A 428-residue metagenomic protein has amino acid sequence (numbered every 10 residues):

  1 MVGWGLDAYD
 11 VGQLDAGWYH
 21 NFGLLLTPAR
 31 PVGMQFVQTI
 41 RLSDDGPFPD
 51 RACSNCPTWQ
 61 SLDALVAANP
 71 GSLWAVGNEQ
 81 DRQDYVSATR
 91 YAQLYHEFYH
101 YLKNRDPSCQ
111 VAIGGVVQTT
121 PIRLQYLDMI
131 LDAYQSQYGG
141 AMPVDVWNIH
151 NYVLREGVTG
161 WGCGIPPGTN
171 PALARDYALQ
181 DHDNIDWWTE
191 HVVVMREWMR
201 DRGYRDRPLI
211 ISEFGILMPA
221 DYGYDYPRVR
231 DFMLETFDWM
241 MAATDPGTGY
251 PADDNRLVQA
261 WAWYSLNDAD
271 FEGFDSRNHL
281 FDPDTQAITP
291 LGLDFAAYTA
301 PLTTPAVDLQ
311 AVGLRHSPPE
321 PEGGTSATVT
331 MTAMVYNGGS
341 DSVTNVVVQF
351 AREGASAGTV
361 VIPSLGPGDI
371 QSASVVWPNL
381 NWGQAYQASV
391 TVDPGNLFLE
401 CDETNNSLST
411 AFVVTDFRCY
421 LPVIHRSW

Functional and structural regions predicted by a protein language model:
V2-V66, F98: N-terminal carbohydrate-binding/catalytic regions of secreted carbohydrate-active enzymes
G12, G46-E197, D201-D206, F214-D238 (+1 more regions): Active-site cleft segment of glycoside hydrolase catalytic domains centered on the general acid/base Glu
G12-L14, V32, N69, M142 (+2 more regions): Structured loop/turn residues at beta-strand edges in well-structured enzyme cores
Y19-N21, F36-I40, W74, V111-I113 (+3 more regions): Hydrophobic faces of well-ordered beta-strands that scaffold small-molecule active sites in alpha/beta enzyme cores
N21, N78-D81, N151, Y336-N337 (+1 more regions): Asparagine-centered polar/low-complexity signal
Q35-S43, P47-F48, D221, D225-R228 (+4 more regions): Aromatic-rich peripheral "rim/lid" segments of glycoside hydrolase catalytic domains that contact and position glycan
N151-V153, E213, S265, N337 (+1 more regions): Short, small-residue-rich loop/turn micro-motifs
P301-W428: Extracellular/luminal regions of secreted and cell-surface proteins that mediate adhesion/ECM remodeling
